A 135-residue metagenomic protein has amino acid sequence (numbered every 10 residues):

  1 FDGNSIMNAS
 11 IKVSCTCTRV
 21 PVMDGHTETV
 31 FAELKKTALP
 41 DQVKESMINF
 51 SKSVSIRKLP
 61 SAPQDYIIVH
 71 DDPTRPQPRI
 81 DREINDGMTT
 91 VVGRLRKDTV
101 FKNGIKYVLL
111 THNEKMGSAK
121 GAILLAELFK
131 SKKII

Functional and structural regions predicted by a protein language model:
F1-N103: C-terminal substrate-binding/catalytic lobe of Rossmann-fold NAD(P)-dependent oxidoreductases
K102-I135: Generic C-terminus detector
